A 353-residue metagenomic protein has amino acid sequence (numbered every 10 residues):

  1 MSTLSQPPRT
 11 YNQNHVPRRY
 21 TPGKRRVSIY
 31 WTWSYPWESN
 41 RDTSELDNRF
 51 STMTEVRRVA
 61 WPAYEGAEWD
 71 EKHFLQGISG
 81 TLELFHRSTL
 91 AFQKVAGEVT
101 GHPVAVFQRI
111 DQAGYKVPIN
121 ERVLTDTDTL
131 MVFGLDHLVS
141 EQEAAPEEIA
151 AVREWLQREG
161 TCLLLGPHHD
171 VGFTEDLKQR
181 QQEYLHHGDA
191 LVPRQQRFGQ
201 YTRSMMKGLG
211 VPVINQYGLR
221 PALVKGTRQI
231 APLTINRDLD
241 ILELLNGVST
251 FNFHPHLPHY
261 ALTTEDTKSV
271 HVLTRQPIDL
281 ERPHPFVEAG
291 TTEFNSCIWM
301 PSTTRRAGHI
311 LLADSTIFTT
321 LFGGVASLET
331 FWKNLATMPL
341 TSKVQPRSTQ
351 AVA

Functional and structural regions predicted by a protein language model:
S2-A353: Short, surface-exposed patches at the edges or C-terminal ends of soluble domains, predominantly
